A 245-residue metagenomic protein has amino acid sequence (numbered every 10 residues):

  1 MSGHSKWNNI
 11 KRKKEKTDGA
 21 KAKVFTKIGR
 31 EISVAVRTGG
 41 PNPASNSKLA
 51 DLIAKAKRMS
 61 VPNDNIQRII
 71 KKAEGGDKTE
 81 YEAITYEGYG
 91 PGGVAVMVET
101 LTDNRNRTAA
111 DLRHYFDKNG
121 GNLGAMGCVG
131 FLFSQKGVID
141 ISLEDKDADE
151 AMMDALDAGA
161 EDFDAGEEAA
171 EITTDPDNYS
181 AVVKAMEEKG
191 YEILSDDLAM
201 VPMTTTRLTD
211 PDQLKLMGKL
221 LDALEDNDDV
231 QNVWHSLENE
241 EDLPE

Functional and structural regions predicted by a protein language model:
M1-G124, V129-V138: N-terminal cationic and glycine-rich segments that engage phosphates or anionic surfaces
V138-E245: Positively charged, low-complexity, intrinsically disordered RNA-binding extensions
